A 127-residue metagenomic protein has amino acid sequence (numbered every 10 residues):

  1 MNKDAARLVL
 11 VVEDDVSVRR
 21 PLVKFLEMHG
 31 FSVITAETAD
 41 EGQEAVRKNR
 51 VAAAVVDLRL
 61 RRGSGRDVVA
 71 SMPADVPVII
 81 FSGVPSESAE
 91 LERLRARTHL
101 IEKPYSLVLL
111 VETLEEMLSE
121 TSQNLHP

Functional and structural regions predicted by a protein language model:
M1-L10, S106-P127: Non-catalytic signal-transmission and effector/linker regions of two-component phosphorelay proteins
L10, T35-A53: Acidic, metal-coordinating helix/loop segments flanking the phosphotransfer/catalytic sites of two-component signaling
E13: Conserved acidic carboxylate
V16, E37-E41, V108: Acidic phosphotransfer microenvironment of two-component signaling modules
V16-I34: Two-component/phosphorelay signaling modules centered on CheY-like receiver
D57-M72, P85: Conserved phosphotransfer microenvironments
F81-S82: Hydrophobic/aromatic residues positioned on beta-strands within the core alpha/beta folds
K103: A Lys-centered signature of the CheY-like receiver
